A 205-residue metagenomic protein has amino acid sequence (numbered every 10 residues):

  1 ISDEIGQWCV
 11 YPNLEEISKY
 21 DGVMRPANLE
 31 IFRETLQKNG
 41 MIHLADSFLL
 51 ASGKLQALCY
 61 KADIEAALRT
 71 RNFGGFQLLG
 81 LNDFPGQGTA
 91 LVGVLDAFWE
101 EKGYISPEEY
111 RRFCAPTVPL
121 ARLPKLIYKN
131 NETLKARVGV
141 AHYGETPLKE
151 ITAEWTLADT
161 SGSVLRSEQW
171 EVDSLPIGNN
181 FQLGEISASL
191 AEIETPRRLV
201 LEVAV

Functional and structural regions predicted by a protein language model:
I1, A204-V205: Accessible peptide chain termini
I1-L157, L165-S167: Substrate-binding clefts and catalytic carboxylate motifs of secreted carbohydrate-active enzymes
N130-E132, P147-K149, N179-Q182, T195-R197: Residue-level preference for beta-strand/loop junctions
S163-E194: Intrinsically disordered, low-complexity Pro/Gly/Ser/Thr-rich segments with frequent PxxP/GP/PP motifs and embedded
P196-A204: Short, aromatic- and glycine-rich surface loops/edge beta-strands on solvent-exposed regions
